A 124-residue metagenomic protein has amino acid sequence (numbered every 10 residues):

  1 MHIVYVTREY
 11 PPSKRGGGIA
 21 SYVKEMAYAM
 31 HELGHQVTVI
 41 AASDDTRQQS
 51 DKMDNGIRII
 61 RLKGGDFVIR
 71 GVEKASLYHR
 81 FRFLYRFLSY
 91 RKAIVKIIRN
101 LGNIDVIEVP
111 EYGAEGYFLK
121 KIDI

Functional and structural regions predicted by a protein language model:
M1-R58, R99-G102: N-terminal subdomain of nucleotide-sugar transferases
T7-R8, G64, P110-E111: Histidine-centered beta-alpha loop that forms part of the nucleotide-sugar donor binding/catalytic region in diverse
R15, Q48-S50, G71, G116-L119: Short glycine-/acidic-enriched loop or helix-start segments at secondary-structure transitions that form or flank
A27-Y28, D66, K121: Residue-level detector of alpha-helical segments with a strong bias toward transmembrane helices and their helix-loop
V39-L101: A conserved catalytic-core segment of Leloir-type glycosyltransferases
R86-R91, I104-I124: An aromatic- and histidine-rich active-site surface loop
